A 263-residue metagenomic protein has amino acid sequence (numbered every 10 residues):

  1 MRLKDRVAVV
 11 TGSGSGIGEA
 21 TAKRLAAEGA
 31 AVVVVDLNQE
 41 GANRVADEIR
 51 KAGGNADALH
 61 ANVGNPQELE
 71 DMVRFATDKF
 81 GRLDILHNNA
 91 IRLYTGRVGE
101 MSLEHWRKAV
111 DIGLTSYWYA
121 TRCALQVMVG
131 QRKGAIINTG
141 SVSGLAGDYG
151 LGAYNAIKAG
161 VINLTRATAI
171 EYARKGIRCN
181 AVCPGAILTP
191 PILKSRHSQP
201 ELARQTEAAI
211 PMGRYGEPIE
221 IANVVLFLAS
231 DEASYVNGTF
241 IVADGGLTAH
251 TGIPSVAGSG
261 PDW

Functional and structural regions predicted by a protein language model:
V7, G14-G16: Conserved glycine-rich cofactor-binding loop
R97-V98, H105-V110, L202, T206: Substrate-binding pocket helix/loop in short-chain dehydrogenase/reductase
G99, A146-G152, R174-K175, G213 (+2 more regions): Active-site loop immediately N-terminal to the catalytic Tyr-X3-Lys motif of short-chain dehydrogenase/reductase
T121, I157, T165: Active-site helix of classical SDR
Q126, I170-R174, S234: Alpha-helical segment proximal to the catalytic Tyr-Lys
S141: Residue(s) in the substrate-gating loop at a strand-loop-helix junction that position the organic substrate next
A181, P200-E232, V236, A243-G245: C-terminal helical subdomain
